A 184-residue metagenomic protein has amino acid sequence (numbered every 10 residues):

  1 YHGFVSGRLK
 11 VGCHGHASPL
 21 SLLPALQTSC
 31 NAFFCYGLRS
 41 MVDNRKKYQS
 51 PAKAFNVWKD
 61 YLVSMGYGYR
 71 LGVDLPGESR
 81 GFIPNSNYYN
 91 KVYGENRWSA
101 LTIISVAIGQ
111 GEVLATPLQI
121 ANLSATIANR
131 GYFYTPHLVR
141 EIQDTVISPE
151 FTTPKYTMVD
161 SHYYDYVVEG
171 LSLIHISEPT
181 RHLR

Functional and structural regions predicted by a protein language model:
Y1-L173, S177, R181: Beta-lactam-recognizing serine transpeptidase/beta-lactamase-like catalytic domain environment
